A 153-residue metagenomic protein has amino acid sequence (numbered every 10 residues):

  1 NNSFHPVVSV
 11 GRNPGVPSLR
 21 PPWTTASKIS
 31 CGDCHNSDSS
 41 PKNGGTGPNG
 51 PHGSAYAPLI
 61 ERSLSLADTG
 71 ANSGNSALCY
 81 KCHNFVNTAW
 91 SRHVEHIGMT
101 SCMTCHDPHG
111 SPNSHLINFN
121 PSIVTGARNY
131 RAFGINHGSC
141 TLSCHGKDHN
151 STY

Functional and structural regions predicted by a protein language model:
N1-Y153: A motif-centric signal for short, conserved binding hotspots located in accessible loops or intrinsically disordered
